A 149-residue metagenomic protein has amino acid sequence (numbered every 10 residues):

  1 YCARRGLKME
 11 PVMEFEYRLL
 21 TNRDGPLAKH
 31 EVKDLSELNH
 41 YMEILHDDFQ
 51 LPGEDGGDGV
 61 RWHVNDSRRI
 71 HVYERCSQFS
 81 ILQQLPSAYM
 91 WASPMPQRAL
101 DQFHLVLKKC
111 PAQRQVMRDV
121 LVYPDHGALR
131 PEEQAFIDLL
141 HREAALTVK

Functional and structural regions predicted by a protein language model:
Y1, F15, N22-R23, E74 (+1 more regions): Beta->alpha turn/N-cap motifs
Y1-Y17, T21, V106-L107: Short beta-strand-centered segments that line the small-molecule binding cleft or hinge of alpha/beta clamshell
C2-A3, L27-A28, D34-V64, L129-E133 (+2 more regions): Secondary-structure junction motif
K8-P11, Y17, D34-S36, V60-R61 (+2 more regions): Short secondary-structure boundary/capping segments
F15, H30, H40-Y41, Q84-S87 (+2 more regions): Structured helix-beta-strand junction loops
L20, I44-H46, V122: Short hydrophobic segments within beta-strands
L27, V106-K149: A late-sequence structural motif
D48-K108: Hydrophobic hinge/microswitch elements
